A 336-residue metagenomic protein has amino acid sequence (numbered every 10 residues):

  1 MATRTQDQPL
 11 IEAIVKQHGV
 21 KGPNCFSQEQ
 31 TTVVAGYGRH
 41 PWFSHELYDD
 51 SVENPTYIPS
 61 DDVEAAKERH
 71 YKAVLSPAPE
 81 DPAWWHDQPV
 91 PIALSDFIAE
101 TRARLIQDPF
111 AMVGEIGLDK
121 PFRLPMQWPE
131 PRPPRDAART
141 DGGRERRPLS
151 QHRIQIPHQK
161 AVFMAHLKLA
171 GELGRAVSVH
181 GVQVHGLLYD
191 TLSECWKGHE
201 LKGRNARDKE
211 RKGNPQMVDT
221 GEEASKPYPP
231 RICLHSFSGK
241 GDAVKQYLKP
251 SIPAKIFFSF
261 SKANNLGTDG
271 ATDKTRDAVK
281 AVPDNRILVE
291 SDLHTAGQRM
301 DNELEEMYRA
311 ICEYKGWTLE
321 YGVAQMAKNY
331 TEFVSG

Functional and structural regions predicted by a protein language model:
M1, E29-R39, D61-E80, M112-G114 (+4 more regions): Hydrophobic faces of well-ordered beta-strands that scaffold small-molecule active sites in alpha/beta enzyme cores
M1, Q6-D7, P82-P250, A296-Q298: Divalent metal-binding pocket/active-site signature
M1-H45, A111-M112, R231: Divalent metal-dependent hydrolysis catalytic cores, especially in the metallo-beta-lactamase
I11-E29, Q88-M112, D273-D284: Short amphipathic alpha-helices and their capping/turn segments at secondary-structure boundaries
L169, N302-G336: Mid-to-C-terminal alpha-helical segments outside catalytic/metal-binding sites
K226-R231, K249-S259, P283-R286: Glycine-enriched alpha-helix->loop->beta-strand junction motifs that scaffold or abut catalytic
P253-A271: His/Asp/Glu-enriched short active-site or ligand-binding loop at hydrolase and phosphoryl-transfer sites
N285-D301: Short acidic/histidine-rich active-site segments
